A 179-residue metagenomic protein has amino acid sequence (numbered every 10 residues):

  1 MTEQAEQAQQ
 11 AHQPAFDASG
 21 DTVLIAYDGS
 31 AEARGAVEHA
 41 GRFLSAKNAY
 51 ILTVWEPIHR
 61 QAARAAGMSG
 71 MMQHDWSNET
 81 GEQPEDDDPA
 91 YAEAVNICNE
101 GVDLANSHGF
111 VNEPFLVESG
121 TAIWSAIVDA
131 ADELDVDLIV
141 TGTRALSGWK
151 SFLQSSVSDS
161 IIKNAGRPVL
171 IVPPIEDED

Functional and structural regions predicted by a protein language model:
M1-A18, A90, N96, E100-I139 (+1 more regions): Structural beta-alpha unit
A15-E82: Small/aliphatic-rich secondary-structure junction motif
A18-G20, L138-N164, P174-D179: Glycine-rich, Arg-bearing micro-motifs that act as flexible, cationic patches
I51, P114-V117, I171: A structural preference for short, hydrophobic beta-strand core positions in alpha/beta folds
A66-G70, A131-E133, V157-S158: Short, hinge-like loop/turn segments at secondary-structure boundaries
W76-P89, P114: Short glycine/proline- and acidic residue-enriched helix-loop micro-motifs that form flexible lids or anion-recognition
